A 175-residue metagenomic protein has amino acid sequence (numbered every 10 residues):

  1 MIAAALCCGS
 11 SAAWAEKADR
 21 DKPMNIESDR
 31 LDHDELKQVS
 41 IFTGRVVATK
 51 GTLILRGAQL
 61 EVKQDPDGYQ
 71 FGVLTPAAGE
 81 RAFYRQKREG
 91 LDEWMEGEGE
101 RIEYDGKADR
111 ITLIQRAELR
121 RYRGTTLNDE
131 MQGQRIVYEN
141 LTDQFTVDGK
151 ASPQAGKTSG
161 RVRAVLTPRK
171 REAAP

Functional and structural regions predicted by a protein language model:
M1-P175: Mature-chain termini and adjacent capping regions
